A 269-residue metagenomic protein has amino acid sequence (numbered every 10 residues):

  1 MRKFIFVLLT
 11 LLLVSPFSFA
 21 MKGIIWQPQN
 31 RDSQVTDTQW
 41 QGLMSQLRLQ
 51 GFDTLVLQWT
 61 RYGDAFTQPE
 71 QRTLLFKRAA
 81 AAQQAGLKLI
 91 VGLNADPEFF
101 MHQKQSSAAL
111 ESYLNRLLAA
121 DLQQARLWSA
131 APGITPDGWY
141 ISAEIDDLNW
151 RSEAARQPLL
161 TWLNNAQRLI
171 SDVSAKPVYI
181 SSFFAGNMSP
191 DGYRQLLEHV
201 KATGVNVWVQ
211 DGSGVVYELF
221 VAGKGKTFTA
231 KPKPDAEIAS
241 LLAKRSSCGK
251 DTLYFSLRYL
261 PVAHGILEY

Functional and structural regions predicted by a protein language model:
M1-F4: Positively charged n-region of N-terminal signal peptides that target proteins for export
F6-T10: Hydrophobic helical h-region of N-terminal Sec-dependent signal peptides in bacterial secretory/periplasmic proteins
F19-Y269: Glycan-processing catalytic domains of CAZymes
